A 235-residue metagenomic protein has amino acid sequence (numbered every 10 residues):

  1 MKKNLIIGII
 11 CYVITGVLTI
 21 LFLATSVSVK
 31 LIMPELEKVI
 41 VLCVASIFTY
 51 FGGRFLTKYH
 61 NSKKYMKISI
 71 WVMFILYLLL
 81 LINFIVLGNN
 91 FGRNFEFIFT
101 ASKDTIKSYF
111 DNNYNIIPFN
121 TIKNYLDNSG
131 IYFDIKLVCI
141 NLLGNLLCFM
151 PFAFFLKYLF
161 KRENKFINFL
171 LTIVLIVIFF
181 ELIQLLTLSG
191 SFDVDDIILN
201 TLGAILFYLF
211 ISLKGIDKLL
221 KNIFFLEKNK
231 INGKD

Functional and structural regions predicted by a protein language model:
M1-L188, Y208-D235: Bulky hydrophobic segments
L146, M150, I197-A204: Alpha-helical transmembrane segments of multi-pass membrane proteins
E181-Q184, D196, N200: Active-site scaffold segments
G190-V194: Replace "multi-pass membrane enzymes" with "multi-pass membrane proteins
